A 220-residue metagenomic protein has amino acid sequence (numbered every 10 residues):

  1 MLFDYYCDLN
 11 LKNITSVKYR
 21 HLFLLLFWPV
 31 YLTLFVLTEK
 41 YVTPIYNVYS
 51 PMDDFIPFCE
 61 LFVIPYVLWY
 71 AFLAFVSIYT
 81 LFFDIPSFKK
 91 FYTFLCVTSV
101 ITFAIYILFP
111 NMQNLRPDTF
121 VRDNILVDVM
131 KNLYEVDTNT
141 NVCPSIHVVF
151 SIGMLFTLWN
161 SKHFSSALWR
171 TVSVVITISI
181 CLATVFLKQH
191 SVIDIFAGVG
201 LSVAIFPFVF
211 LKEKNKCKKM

Functional and structural regions predicted by a protein language model:
M1-A74, D118-V121, M130: N-terminal transmembrane-helix/juxtamembrane module of multi-pass inner/ER membrane proteins
K12-R20, F55-C59, F82, P86-S87 (+2 more regions): Membrane-helix interfacial "entry" motifs
Y19-F27, K89-V97, L168-S173, I193: Alpha-helical transmembrane segments of integral membrane proteins
L26, V30, L34, T93 (+4 more regions): Hydrophobic faces of alpha-helical transmembrane segments in multi-pass integral membrane proteins
L32-L34, S99-L108, V175-F186: Aromatic-anchored segments of alpha-helical transmembrane domains
E39-M52, L81-F164: Membrane-interface loops
V63, Y70-L73, C96, V100 (+3 more regions): Residues within membrane-spanning alpha-helices of integral membrane proteins, especially the hydrophobic core/packing
K131-M220: Membrane-embedded catalytic cores of phosphoryl/pyrophosphoryl-handling enzymes
